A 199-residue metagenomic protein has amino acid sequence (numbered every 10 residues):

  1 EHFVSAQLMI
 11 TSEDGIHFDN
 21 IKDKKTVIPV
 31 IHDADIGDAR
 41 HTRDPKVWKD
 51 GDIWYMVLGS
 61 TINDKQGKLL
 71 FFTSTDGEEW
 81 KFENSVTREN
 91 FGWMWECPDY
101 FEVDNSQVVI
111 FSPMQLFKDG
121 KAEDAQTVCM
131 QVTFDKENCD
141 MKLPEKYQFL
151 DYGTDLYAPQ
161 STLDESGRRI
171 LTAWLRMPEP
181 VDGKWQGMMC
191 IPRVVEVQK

Functional and structural regions predicted by a protein language model:
E1-D44, K49-G92, E102-Y152, T172-K199: Beta-rich carbohydrate-recognition and catalytic domains
R43-K46, E96-D99, Y157-Q160: Beta-propeller and closely related beta-sheet repeat lectin domains
D164-E165: Structural secondary-structure packing elements that flank or coincide with functional cores
R168: Glycine-rich, aromatic-lined ligand/substrate-binding cores of catalytic and carbohydrate-binding domains
